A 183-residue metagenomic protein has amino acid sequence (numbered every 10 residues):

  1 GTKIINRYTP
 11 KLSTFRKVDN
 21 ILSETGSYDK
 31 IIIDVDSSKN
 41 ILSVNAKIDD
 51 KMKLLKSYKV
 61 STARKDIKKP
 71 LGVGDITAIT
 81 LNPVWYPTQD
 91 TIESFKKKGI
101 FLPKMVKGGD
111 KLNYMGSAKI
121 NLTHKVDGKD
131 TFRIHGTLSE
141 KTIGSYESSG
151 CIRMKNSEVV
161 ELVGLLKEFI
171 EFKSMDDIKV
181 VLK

Functional and structural regions predicted by a protein language model:
G1-I21, M175, V180: Extracellular LysM carbohydrate-binding repeats and other cell-envelope/extracellular binding modules
N6-K11, D36, T88, K155: Helix N-cap / beta->alpha transition motif
P10, Y58-V60, I152: Generic detection of short hydrophobic beta-strand segments and adjacent strand-loop junctions
K11-T14, G72, E158-L162: Stable alpha-helical elements in mature extracytoplasmic
R16-R133: Gly/Pro-biased beta-strand-loop elements
D90-K183: Exported/periplasmic cell-wall-interacting domains
